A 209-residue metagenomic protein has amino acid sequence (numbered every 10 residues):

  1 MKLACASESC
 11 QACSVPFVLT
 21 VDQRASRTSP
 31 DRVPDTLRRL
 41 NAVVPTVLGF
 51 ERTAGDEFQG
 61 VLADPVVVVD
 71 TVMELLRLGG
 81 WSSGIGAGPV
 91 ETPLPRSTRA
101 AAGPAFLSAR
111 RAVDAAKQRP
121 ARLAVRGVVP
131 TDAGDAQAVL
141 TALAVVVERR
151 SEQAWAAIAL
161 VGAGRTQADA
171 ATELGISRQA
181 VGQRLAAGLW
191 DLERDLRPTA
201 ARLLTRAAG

Functional and structural regions predicted by a protein language model:
M1-G209: Regulatory and interdomain segments flanking nucleotide-handling catalytic cores in signaling/defense enzymes
